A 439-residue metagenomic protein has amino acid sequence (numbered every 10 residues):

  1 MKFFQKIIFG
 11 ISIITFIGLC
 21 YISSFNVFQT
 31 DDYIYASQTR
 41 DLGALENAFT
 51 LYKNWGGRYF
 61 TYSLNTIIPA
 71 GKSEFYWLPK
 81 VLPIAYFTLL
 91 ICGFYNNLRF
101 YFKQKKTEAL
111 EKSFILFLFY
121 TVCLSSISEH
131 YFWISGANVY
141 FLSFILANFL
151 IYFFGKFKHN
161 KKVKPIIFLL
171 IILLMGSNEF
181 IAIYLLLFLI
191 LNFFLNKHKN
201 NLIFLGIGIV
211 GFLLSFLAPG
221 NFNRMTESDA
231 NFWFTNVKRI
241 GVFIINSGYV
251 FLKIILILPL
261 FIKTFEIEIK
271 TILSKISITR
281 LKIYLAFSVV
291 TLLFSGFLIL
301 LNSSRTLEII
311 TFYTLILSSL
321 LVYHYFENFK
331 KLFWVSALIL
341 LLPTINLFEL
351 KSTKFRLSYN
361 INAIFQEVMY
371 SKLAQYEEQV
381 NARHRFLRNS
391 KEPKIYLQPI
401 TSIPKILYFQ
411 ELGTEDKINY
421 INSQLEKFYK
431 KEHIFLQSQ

Functional and structural regions predicted by a protein language model:
M1-F3, Y101-K103, G155-P165, F193-I203 (+2 more regions): Membrane-interface junctions at the ends of membrane-embedded or membrane-associated helices
M1-I17: Start-transfer (signal-anchor) and selected internal transmembrane alpha helices of multi-pass inner/ER membrane
G18-L82, C92, I134, I171-T306: Transmembrane catalytic cores of multi-pass membrane glycosyltransferases and polysaccharide-assembly enzymes
N65, P79-F94, S143-L146, T314: Transmembrane alpha-helices of multi-pass, membrane-embedded glycan-processing enzymes that use lipid-linked
I84-K106, L110-E111, F149: Transmembrane-helix motifs of polytopic, lipid-linked glycan transferases
A109-G155, L293-L321: Membrane-interface micro-motifs in multi-pass membrane enzymes
K164, I209, S277-L285, Y325-S358: Signature aromatic-anchored transmembrane alpha helix within multi-pass, membrane-resident enzymes that catalyze glycan
L342-Y420, Q424-K427: Membrane-embedded, lumen/periplasm-facing catalytic core of multi-pass transferases that use lipid-linked donors
